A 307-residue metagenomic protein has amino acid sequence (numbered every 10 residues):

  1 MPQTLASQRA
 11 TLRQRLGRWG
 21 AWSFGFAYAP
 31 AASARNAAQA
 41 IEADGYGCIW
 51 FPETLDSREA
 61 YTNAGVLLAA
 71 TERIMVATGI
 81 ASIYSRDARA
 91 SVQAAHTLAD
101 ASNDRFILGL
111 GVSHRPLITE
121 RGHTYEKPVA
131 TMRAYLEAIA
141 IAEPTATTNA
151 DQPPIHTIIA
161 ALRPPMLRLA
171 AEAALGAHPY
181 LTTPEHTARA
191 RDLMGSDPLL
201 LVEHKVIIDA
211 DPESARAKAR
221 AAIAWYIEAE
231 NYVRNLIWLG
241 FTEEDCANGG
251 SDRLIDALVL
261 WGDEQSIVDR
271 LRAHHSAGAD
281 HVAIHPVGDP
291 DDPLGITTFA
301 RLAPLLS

Functional and structural regions predicted by a protein language model:
M1-S307: Active-site-adjacent structural elements that line small-molecule/cofactor binding pockets in enzymes
